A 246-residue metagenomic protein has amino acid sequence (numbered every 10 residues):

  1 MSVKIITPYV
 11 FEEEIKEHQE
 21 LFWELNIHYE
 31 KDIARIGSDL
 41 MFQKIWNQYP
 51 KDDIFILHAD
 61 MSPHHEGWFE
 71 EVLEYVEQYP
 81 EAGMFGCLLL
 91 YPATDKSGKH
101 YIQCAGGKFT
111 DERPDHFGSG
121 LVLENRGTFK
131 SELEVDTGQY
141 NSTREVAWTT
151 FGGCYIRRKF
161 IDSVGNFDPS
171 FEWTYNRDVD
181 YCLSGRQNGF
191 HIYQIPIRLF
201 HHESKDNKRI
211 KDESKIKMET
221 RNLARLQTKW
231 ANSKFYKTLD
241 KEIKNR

Functional and structural regions predicted by a protein language model:
V3-E14, Y75: A conserved hydrophobic helix/loop-capping motif in glycosyltransferases and polysaccharide synthases
F11-N26: Short, well-formed alpha-helical segments that are part of the catalytic scaffolds of diverse glycosyltransferases
F42-D53: Active-site nucleotide-sugar/metal-binding loop of Leloir-type enzymes
D52-S62: Short beta-strand-to-loop acidic/aromatic patch adjacent to the donor-nucleotide binding site
S62, E66-F117: Conserved donor NDP-sugar-binding/catalytic core segment of glycosyltransferases
V72, N141-S142, A147-I156, F160-G165 (+1 more regions): A short, conserved alpha-helix in the catalytic core of glycosyltransferases
L90-D95, K99-C104, R144, D180-R246: Active-site-adjacent helix/loop segment of glycosyltransferases that harbors family-specific signature motifs
H116-I156: A recurrent flexible, glycine/aromatic-enriched loop bordering the glycosyltransferase active site that acts as
